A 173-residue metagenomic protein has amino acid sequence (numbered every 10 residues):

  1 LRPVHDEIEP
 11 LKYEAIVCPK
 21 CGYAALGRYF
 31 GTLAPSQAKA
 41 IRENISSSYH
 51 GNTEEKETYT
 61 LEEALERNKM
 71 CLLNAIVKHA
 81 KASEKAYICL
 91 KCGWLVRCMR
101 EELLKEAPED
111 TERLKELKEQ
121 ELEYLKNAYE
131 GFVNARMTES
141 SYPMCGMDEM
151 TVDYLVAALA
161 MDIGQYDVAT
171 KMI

Functional and structural regions predicted by a protein language model:
L1-E43: N-terminal cysteine/histidine-rich coordination modules
R2-E9, A40-G51, E102-K126: Short coil/linker segments at helix-helix boundaries
E43-N52, Y59-E112, G146-D162: Amphipathic alpha-helical repeat scaffolds of TPR domains
E57-C71, L117-N134, M172: Helix-turn-helix repeat elements of alpha-solenoid scaffolds
A75, H79, V96, L125 (+2 more regions): Alpha-helical junction/boundary sensor with strong preference for TPR arrays
E84, Q120, Y124-N127, S141-E149 (+1 more regions): Structural signature of alpha-solenoid helical repeat junctions
N134, C145-E149, Y154, D167-M172: Intrinsically disordered, low-complexity regulatory regions
R136-S140, A158-A160, Q165-V168: A cross-kingdom marker of C-terminal helix-rich interaction/assembly modules
